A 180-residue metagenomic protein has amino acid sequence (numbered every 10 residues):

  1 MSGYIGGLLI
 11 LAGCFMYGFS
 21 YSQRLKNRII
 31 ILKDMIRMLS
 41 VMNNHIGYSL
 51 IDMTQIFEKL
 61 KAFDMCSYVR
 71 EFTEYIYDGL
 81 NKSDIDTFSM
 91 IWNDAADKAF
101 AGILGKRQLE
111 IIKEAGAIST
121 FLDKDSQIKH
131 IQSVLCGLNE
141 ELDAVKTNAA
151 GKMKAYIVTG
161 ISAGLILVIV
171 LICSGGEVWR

Functional and structural regions predicted by a protein language model:
M1-G7, G105: Acidic, low-complexity proline/glycine-rich segments
M1-S2, N93-F100, G176-R180: Membrane-interfacial helix-loop-helix connectors in multipass membrane proteins
G6-G79: Juxtamembrane/interface alpha-helical elements of multi-pass membrane proteins
G7-Y17, A144-W179: Bilayer-spanning, highly hydrophobic alpha-helical transmembrane segments
N27, I118-A163: Membrane-interface, cytosolic juxtamembrane amphipathic helix immediately N-terminal to a transmembrane helix, enriched
K61-G105: Helix-adjacent hinge/juxtasegments
D94-S126: Short, non-transmembrane cytosolic segments of multipass membrane proteins
